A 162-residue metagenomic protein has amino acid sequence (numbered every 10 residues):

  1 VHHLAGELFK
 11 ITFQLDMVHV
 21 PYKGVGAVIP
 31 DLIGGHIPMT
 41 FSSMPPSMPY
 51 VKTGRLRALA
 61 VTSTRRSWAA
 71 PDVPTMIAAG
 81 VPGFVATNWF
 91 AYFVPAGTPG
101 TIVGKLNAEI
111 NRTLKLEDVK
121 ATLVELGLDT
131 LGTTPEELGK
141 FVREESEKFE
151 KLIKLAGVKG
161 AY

Functional and structural regions predicted by a protein language model:
V1-Y162: Conserved, function-defining micro-sites of small-solute handling proteins
